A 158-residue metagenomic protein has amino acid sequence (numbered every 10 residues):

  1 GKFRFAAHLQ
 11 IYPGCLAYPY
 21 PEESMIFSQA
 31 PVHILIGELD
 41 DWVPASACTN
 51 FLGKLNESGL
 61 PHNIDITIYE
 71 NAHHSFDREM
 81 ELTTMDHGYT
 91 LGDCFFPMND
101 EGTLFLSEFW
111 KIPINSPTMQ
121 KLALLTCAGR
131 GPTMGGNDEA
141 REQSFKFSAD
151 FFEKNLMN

Functional and structural regions predicted by a protein language model:
G1-S28, S46: Primarily recognizes the serine-hydrolase "nucleophile elbow" in alpha/beta-hydrolase and SGNH/GDSL folds
F3-A7, Q29-V32, G59-D65: Loop/turn elements at helix/coil->beta-strand transitions in domains of secreted/extracellular proteins
H8-Y12, L35, T67-E70: Alpha/beta-hydrolase-fold catalytic nucleophile elbow
P21-E22, I66-I68: Polyanion-binding and phosphate-handling cores
S28, H33-I36, D40, Y69: Short beta-strand/loop motif that positions the catalytic acidic residue of the alpha/beta-hydrolase fold
L39-V43, H74-S75: Acidic catalytic loop of the alpha/beta-hydrolase fold
C48-L52: Amphipathic alpha-helical segments in well-structured domains
G53-I64, E70-N158: Alpha/beta-hydrolase-fold serine-hydrolase catalytic core, especially in secreted/extracellular enzymes
